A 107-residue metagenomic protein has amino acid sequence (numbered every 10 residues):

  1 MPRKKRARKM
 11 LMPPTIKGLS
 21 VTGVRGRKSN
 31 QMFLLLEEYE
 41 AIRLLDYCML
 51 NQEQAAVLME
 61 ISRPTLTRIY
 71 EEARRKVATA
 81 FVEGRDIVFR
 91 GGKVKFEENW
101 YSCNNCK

Functional and structural regions predicted by a protein language model:
T15-N30: Short, Lys/Arg-enriched N-terminal segment that forms or immediately precedes the first helix of a structured domain
L36, M49-N51: Residue-level signal for the short linker/turn that defines the boundary of a DNA-recognition helix
E38-I42: Short alpha-helical "packing" element that flanks the helix-turn-helix/winged-helix DNA-binding module
L45, A56: The alpha-helix within a helix-turn-helix
R74-F81: C-terminal flanking helix
V82-K107: Intrinsically disordered, low-complexity basic tails/linkers immediately adjacent to helix-turn-helix/homeobox/MYB/SANT
